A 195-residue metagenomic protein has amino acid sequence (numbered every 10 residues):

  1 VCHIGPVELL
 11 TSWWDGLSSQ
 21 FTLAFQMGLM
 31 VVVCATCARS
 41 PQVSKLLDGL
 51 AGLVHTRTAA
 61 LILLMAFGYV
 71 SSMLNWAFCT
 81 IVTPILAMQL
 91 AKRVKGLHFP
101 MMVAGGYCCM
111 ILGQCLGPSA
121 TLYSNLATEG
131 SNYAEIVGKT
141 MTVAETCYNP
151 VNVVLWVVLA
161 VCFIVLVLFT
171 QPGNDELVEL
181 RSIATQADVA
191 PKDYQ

Functional and structural regions predicted by a protein language model:
V1-G28, Y148-Q195: Hydrophobic transmembrane alpha-helices of multi-pass small-molecule transporters
G5, G52, T56, A60 (+4 more regions): General structural signal for secondary-structure boundaries
P6-A91: Membrane-embedded alpha-helical segments and adjacent helix-loop junctions characteristic of multi-pass solute
T11, T22, T36, T56-T58 (+7 more regions): Residue-identity detector for threonine
L46, F78-V82, L116-L122, K192-Y194: Short, charged low-complexity intrinsically disordered segments located at boundaries of structured domains
T58-L61, Y107-G113, A187-V189: Small-residue-rich segments of transmembrane alpha-helices in multi-pass membrane proteins, especially helix faces
L86-L177: Membrane-core helix-loop-helix motifs of multi-pass transport proteins
